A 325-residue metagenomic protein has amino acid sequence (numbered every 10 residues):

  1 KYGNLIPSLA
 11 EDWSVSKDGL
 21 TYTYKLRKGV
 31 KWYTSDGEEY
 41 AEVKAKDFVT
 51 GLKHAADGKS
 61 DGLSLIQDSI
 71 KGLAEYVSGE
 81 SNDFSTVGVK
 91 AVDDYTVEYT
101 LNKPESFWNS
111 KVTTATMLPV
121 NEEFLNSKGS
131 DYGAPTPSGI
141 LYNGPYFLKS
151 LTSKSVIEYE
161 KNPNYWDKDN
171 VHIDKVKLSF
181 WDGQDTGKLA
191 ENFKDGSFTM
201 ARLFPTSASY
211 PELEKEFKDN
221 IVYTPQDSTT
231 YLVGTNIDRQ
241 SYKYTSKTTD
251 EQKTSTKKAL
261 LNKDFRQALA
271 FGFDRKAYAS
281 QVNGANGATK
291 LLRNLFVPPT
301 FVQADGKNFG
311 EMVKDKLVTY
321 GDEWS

Functional and structural regions predicted by a protein language model:
K1, L9, T34-A41, S106-L118 (+1 more regions): A structural "hinge/loop" feature
K1-K17, L141: N-terminal lobe/hinge region of extracytoplasmic solute-binding protein
S8, K17, V92, L151-T152: A short, compositionally biased micro-patch
S14, D18-K25, K44-T50, H54-F124: Surface-exposed binding/hinge segments that line and control ligand-binding clefts or catalytic entry sites
R27-S60, P145-V282, F301-S325: Extracytoplasmic/periplasmic ligand-capture domains
Y33, F107-N109, A279-S280, K290-L291: Short catalytic/ligand-binding loop motif for oxyanion handling, primarily in non-cytosolic enzymes, centered on
N82-S85, D94-Y95, L101-K177, G187: Gly/Pro-rich hinge or "lid" segments in bacterial periplasmic/extracellular proteins
V120-G129, N283-F309: Mature extracytoplasmic/periplasmic domains
